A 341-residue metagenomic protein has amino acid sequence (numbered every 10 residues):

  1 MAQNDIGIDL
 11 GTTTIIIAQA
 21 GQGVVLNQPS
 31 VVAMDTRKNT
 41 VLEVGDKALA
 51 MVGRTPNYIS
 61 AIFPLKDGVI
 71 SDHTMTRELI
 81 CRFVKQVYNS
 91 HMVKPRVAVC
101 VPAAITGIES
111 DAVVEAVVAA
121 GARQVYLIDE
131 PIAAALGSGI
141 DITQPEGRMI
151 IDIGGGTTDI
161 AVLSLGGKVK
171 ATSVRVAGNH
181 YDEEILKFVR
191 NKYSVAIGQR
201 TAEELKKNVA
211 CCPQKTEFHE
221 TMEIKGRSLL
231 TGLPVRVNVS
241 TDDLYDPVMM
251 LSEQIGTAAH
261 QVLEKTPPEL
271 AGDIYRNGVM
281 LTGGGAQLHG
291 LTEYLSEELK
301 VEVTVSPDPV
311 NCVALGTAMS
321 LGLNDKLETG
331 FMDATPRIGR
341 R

Functional and structural regions predicted by a protein language model:
M1-I153, A161-V279, A286-R341: Nucleotide/phosphate-binding catalytic cleft detector across ATP-hydrolyzing and phosphate-transferring enzymes
